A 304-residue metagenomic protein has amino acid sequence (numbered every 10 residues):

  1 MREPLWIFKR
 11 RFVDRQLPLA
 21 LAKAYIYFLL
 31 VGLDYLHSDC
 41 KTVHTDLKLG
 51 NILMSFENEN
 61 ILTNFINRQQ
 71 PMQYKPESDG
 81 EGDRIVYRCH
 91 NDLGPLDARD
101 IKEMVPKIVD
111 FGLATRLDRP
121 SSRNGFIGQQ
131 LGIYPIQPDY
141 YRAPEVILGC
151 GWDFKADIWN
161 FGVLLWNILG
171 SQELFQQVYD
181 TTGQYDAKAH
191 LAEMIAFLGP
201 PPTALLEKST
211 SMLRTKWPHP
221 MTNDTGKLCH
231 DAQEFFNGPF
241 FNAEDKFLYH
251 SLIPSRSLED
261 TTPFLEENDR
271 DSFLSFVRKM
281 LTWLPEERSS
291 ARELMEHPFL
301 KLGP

Functional and structural regions predicted by a protein language model:
M1-P304: Intrinsically disordered, low-complexity regulatory segments of kinases
